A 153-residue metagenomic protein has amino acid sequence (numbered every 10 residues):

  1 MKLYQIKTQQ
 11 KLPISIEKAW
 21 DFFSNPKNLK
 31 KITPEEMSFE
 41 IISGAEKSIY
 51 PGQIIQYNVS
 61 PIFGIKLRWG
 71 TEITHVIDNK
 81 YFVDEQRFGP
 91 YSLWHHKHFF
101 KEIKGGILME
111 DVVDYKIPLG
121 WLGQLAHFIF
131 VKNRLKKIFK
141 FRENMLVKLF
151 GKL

Functional and structural regions predicted by a protein language model:
M1-Y50: Hydrophobic ligand-binding cavity/cleft-lining segments
Q5-K7, K66-G70, L93-H96: Short, surface-exposed coil-to-beta transition loops
K7-P13, E40, N58, E72 (+2 more regions): Generic structural detector for well-ordered beta-strands
L12-I14, P61-F63, H75, P90 (+1 more regions): Beta-strand elements of well-folded, non-transmembrane domains
S15-I16, T74-Y81, F99-L108: A short, structured loop/turn motif at beta-sheet edges
E17-D21, E102-L108, K140, N144 (+1 more regions): Replace "anionic and nucleotidyl ligands
E40-F88, F141-N144, K148-K152: Glycine-rich portal/gate segments that line the openings of hydrophobic small-molecule binding cavities
Q86-K137: Beta-strand/loop substructures that line and gate deep hydrophobic ligand-binding cavities in soluble
